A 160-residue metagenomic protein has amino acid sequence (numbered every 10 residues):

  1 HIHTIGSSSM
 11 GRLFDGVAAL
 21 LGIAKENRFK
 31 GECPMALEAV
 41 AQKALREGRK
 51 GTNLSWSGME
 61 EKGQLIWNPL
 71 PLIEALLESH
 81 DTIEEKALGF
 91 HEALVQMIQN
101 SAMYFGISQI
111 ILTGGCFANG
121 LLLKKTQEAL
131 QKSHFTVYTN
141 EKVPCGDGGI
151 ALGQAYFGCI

Functional and structural regions predicted by a protein language model:
H1-Q109, L121-E128: A contiguous, well-structured pocket-lining segment that forms one wall/lid of small-molecule binding clefts in soluble
D15, E26, A118-N119, I150-G153 (+1 more regions): Short, electropositive, low-hydrophobicity segments enriched in small/polar residues
E84, H91-E92, Y138-I160: Glycine-rich phosphate-binding/hydrolytic loop that grips phosphoryl groups
M103, Q131, Y156-I160: A short, amphipathic alpha-helical segment
Q109-I110, G120, T126-I150: Conserved phosphate-binding/catalytic loops in two-lobed NTP-binding clefts
G115: Active-site glycine-centered loops adjacent to acidic/histidine catalytic or metal-binding residues that shape
